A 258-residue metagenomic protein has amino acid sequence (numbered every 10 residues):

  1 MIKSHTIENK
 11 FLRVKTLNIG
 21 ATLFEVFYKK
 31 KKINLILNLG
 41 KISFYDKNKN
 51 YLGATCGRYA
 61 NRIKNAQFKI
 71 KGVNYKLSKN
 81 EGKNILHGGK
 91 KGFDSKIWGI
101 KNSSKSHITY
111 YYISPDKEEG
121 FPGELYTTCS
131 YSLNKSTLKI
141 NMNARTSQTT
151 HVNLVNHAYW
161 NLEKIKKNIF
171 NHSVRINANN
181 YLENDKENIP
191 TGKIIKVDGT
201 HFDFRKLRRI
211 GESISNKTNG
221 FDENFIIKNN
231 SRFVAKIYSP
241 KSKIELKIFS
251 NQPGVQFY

Functional and structural regions predicted by a protein language model:
M1-Y258: An exposed, glycine/acidic-rich loop-and-rim segment of catalytic or binding clefts
